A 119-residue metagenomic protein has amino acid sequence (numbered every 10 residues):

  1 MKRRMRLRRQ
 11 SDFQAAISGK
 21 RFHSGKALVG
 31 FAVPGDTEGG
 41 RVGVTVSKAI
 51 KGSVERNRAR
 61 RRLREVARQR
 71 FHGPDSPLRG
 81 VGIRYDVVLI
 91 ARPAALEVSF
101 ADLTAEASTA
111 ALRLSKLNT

Functional and structural regions predicted by a protein language model:
M1-T119: Positively charged, solvent-exposed patches that mediate nucleic-acid binding
